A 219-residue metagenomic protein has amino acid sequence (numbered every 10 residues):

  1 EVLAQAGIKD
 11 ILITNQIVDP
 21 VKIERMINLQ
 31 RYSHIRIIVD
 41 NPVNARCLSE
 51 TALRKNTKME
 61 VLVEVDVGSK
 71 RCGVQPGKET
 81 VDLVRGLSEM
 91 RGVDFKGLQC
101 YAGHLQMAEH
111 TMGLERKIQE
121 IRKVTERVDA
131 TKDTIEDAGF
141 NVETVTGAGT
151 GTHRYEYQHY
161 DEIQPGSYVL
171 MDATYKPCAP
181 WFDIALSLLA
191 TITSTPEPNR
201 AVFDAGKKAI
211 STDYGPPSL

Functional and structural regions predicted by a protein language model:
E1-A108: Active-site-proximal beta-alpha core segment in soluble small-molecule metabolic enzymes
V18-D19, R36-V39, L62-E64, R85-M90 (+4 more regions): Glycine-rich loops and low-complexity Gly/Arg-rich segments that provide flexible linkers or classic glycine-based
I27, S49, V81-R85, D129-D133 (+2 more regions): Predominant activation on well-ordered alpha-helical scaffold segments within soluble catalytic domains
N28-Q30, L53-K55, R91, D137-G139 (+3 more regions): Solvent-exposed alpha-helices and their adjacent loops that cap or buttress functional pockets in soluble metabolic
R54-T57, H110-E115, P180: Short, glycine- and charge-enriched coil/turn segments that flank and shape catalytic ligand pockets
D66-K176: Active-site loop/helix belt of alpha/beta enzymes
K117-Q119, G151-L219: Active-site loop ensemble at the mouth of alpha/beta enzyme cores that anchors a bound cofactor
